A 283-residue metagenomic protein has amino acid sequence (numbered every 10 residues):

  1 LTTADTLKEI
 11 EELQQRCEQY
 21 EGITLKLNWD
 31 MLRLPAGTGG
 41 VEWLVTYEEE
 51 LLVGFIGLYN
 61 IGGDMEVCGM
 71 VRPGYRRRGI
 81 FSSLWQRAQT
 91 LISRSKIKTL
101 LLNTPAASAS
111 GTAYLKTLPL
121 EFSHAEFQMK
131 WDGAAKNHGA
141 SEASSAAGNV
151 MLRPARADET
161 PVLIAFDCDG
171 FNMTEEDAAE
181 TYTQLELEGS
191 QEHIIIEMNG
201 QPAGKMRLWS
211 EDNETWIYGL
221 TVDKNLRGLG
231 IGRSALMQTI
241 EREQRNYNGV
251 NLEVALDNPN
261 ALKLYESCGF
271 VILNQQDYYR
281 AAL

Functional and structural regions predicted by a protein language model:
L1-M31, A140-E175: Short amphipathic alpha-helix that is part of the acyltransferase structural core
E18, L25-I92, T104, M206-Y218: Conserved donor-binding loop and adjoining core beta-sheet/short helix segment in diverse acyl/aminoacyl transferases
G54, H124-A125, G204, G232 (+1 more regions): A structural microfeature
I61-D64, P73-G148, Q276-A281: Acyl-donor-binding surface of acyltransferase catalytic domains
V71, A155, L220-V222, V254: Hydrophobic adenine-recognition pocket in adenosine-nucleotide-binding enzymes
R77-T90, T117, G219-V222, G228-E241 (+1 more regions): Conserved acetyl-CoA-binding loop-helix of GNAT-fold acetyltransferases
A165-E211: A mid-sequence, solvent-exposed acidic-amphipathic segment
L236, N258-A261, R280-L283: Short glycine/proline-centered loop/turn elements that form peptide/ligand docking sites
